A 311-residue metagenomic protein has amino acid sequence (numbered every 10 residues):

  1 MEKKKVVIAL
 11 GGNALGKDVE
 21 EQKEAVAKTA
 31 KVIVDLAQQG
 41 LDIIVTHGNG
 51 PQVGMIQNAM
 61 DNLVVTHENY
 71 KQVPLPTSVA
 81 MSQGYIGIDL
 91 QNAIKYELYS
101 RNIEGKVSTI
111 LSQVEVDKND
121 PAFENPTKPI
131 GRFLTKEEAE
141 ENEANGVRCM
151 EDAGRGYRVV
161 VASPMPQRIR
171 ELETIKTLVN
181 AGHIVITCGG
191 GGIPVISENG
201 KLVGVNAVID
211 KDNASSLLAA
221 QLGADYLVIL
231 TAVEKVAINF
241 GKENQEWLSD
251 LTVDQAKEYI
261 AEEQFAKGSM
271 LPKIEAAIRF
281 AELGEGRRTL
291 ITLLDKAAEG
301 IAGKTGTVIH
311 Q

Functional and structural regions predicted by a protein language model:
E2-Q311: C-terminal catalytic "cap/lid" subdomain
